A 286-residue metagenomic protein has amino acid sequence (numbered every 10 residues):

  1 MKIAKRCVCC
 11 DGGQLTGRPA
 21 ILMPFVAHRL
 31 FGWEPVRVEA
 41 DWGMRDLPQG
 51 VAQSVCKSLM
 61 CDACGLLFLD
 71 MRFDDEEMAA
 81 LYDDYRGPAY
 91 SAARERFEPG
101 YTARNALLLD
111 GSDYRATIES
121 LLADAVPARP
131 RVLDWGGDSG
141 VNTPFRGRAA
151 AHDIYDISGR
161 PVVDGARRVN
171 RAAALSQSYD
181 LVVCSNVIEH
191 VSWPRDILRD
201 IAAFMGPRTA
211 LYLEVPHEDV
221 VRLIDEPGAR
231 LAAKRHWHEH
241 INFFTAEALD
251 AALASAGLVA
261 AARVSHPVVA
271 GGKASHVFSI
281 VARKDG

Functional and structural regions predicted by a protein language model:
M1-S185, P194-L198, F204, Y212 (+4 more regions): Conserved N-terminal segment of class I S-adenosyl-L-methionine
L22, P216-R222, N242, P267: Short "lid" loop at the C-terminus of a central beta-strand within the Rossmann-like core of SAM-dependent
L175, A256-G257: Extracytoplasmic/secreted proteins and extracellular or luminal domains
R208-H217: Conserved beta-strand signature within the Rossmann-like core of class I S-adenosyl-L-methionine
V221-A229: Flexible internal linker/loop segments at domain or repeat junctions
H240-A256: Short alpha-helix
